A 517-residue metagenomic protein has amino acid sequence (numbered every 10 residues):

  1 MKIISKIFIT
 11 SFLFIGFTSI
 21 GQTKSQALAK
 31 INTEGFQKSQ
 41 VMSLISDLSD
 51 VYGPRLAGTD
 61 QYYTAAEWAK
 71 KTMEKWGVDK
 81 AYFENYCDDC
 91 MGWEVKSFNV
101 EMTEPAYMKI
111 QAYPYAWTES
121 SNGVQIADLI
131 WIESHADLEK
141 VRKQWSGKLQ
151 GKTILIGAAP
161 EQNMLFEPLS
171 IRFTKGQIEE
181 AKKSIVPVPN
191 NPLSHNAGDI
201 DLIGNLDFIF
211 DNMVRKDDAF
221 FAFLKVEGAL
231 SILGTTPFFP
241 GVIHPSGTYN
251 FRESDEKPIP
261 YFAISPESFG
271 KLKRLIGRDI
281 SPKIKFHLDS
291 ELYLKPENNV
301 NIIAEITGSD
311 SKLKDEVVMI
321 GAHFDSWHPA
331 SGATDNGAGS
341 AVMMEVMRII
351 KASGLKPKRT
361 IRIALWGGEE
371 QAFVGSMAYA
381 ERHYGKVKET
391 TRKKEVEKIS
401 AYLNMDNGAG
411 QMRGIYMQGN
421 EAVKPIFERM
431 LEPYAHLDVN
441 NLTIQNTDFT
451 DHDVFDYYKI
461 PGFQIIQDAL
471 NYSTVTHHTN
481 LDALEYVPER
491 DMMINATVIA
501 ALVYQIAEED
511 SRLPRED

Functional and structural regions predicted by a protein language model:
M1-S25: Bacterial Sec-dependent N-terminal signal peptides
I20-T64, A69-W76, K80, T307-D315 (+1 more regions): N-terminal hydrophobic or amphipathic helices/low-complexity stretches enriched in small/hydrophobic/Pro/Gly
S25-A27, T118-K143, N250-A333, E345-R348 (+1 more regions): Soluble metallo-hydrolase cores and metallopeptidase-like ectodomains found primarily in the secretory/periplasmic
S25-T59, F239, P245-T248, E253 (+3 more regions): N-terminal capping segment at the start of a domain
L28-F36, D50-D60, F98, A116 (+13 more regions): Second-shell loop/turn segments in exported
S46, D50-H195: Noncatalytic luminal/extracellular "stalk/propeptide" segments of secretory-pathway proteins
Y107-K109, G147, G151-T153, E161-N163 (+1 more regions): Metal-dependent peptidase/peptidase-like ectodomains
E253-E256, P260-E267, K271-R274, R348 (+1 more regions): His/Asp/Glu-rich mid-to-C-terminal helical/loop segments that flank catalytic regions of hydrolases
